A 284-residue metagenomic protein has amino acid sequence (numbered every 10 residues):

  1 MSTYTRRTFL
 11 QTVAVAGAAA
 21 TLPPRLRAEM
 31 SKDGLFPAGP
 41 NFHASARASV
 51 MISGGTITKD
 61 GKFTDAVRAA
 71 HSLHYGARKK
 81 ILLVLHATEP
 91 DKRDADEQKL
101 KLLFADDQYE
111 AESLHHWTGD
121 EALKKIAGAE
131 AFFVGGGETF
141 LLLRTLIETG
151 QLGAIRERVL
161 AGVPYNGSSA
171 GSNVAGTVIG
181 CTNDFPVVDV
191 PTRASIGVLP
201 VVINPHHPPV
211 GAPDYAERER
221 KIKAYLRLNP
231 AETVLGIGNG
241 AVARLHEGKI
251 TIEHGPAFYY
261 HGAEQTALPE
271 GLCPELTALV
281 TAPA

Functional and structural regions predicted by a protein language model:
S2-T3, T8-E29: N-terminal export signals
G34-G76, V84, R93-Q98, A131 (+2 more regions): C-terminal and late-domain segments of enzyme folds
I52, S113-H115, V134, N166-S168 (+1 more regions): General beta-strand structural signal in soluble alpha/beta enzymes
E89-G137, L141: Portal/gating segments that form or line small-molecule/metal binding sites
F133-G136, V159-V178: Catalytic nucleophile loop
T139-T149: Glycine/threonine-rich flexible loop motifs
T149-G162: Catalytic-core regions built around general acid/base machinery
